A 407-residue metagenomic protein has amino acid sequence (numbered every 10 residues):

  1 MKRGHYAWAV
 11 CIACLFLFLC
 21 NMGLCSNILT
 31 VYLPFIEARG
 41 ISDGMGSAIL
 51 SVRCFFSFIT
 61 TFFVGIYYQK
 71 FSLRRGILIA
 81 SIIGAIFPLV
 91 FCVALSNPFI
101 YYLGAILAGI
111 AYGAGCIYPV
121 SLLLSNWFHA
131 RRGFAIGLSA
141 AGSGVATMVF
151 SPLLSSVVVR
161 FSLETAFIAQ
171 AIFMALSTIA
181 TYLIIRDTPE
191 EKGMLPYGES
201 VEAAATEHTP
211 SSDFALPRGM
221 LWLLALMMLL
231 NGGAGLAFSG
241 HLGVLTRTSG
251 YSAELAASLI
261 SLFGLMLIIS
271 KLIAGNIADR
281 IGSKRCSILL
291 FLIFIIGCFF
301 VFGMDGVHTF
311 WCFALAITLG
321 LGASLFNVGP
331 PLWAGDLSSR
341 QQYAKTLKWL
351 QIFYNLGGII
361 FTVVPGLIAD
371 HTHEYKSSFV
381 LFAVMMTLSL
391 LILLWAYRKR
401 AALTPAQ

Functional and structural regions predicted by a protein language model:
A9-D43, T60, S151, G235-G243: Extracytoplasmic
L19, F99-G115, W311-L325: Hydrophobic core of transmembrane alpha-helices in multi-pass small-molecule transporters, especially MFS/SLC-type
S26-L33, L216-A274, F361: Extracytoplasmic gate region of multi-pass secondary transporters
T60-S72, K271-G282, A369-D370: Helix-to-loop junctions at the C-terminal end of transmembrane segments in multipass secondary transporters
I82-S96, I293-G306: C-terminal ends and interior cores of transmembrane alpha-helices in multi-pass membrane transporters/permeases
A114-F128, L325-S338: Intracellular juxtamembrane helix-capping segments at the cytosolic ends of symmetry-related transmembrane helices
L138, T147, L337-E374, F382: A late C-terminal transmembrane helix in Major Facilitator Superfamily
L267, A278-W333: C-terminal transmembrane helical hairpin of 12-TM major facilitator-type secondary transporters
